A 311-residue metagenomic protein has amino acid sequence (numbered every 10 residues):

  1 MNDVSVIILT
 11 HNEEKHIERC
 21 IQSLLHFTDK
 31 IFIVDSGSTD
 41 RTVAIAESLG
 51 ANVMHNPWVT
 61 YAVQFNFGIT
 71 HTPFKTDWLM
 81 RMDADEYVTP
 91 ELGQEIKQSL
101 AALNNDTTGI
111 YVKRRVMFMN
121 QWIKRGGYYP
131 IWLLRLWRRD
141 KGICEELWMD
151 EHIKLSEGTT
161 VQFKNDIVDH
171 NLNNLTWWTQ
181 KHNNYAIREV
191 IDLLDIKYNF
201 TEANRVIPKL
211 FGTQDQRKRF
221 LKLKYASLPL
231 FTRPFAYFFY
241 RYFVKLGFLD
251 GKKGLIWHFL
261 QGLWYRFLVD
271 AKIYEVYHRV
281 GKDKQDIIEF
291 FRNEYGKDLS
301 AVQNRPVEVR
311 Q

Functional and structural regions predicted by a protein language model:
M1-S23, V309: N-proximal low-complexity "stem/linker" segments adjacent to membrane-targeting elements
D3, D29-K30: Residues at the starts of beta-strands that form the adenosine-phosphate
E18, D40-L49, E91-L92: Acidic helix N-cap motif at the loop->helix transition within catalytic regions of sugar-transfer enzymes
S23, D35-A44, W58, D83: A conserved acidic beta->alpha catalytic loop
F27, S48-G50, W132, S156: Short, structured coil segments at secondary-structure junctions
V43-H71, K75: Conserved donor nucleotide-binding strand/loop of the catalytic core
V63-I69, T76, M82, T89-Y277 (+1 more regions): Catalytic-site signature of metal-activated, phosphate-bearing donor transferases, centered on the GT-A/GT-A-like
Y265-Q311: Long, positively charged, glycine-interspersed low-complexity recognition regions
